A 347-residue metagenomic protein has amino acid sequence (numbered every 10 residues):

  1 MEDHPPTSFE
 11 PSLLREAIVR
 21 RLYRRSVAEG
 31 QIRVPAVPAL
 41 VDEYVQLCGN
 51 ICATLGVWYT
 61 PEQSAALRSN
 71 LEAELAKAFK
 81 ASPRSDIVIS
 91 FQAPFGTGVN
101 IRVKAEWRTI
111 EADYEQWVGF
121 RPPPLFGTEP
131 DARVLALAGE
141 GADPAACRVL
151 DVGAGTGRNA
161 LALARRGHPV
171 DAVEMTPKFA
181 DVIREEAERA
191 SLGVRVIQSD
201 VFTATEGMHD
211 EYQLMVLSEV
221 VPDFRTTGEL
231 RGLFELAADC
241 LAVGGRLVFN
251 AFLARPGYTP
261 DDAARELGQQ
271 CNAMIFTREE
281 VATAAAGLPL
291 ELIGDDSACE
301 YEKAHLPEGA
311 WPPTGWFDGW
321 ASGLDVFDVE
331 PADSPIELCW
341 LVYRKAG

Functional and structural regions predicted by a protein language model:
M1-G141, T156-R166, V173-A190, D200-A204 (+1 more regions): Class I (Rossmann-like) S-adenosyl-L-methionine-dependent methyltransferase catalytic domain, capturing the SAM-binding
A145-G155: Conserved class I S-adenosyl-L-methionine
E206-M215: A short acidic, Gly/Pro-enriched loop at the edge of an enzyme's catalytic core that lines a small-molecule cofactor
L217-V220: A short beta-strand submotif of the Rossmann-like class I SAM-dependent methyltransferase core that lines
D223-L236: A short, conserved alpha-helix within the catalytic core of class I
R225, L241-A242: Helix-to-beta-strand junctions that scaffold the AdoMet/dcAdoMet cofactor pocket in Class I SAM-dependent enzymes
G245: Glycine-centered, small-residue-biased loops immediately flanking beta-strands in adenine/cofactor-binding cores
